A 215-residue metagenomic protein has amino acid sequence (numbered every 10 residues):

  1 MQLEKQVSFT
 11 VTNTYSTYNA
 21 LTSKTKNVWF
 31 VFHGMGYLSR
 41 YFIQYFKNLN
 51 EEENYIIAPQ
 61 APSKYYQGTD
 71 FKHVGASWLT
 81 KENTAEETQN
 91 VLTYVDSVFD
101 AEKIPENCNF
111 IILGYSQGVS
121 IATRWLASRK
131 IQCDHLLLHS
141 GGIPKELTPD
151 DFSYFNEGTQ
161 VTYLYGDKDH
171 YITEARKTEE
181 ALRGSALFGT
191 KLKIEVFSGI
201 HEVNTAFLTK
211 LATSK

Functional and structural regions predicted by a protein language model:
V7-T22, K26-P105: Serine-hydrolase catalytic machinery in alpha/beta-hydrolase-like enzymes
G36, P144-K145, D167-T173, E202: Acidic catalytic loop of the alpha/beta-hydrolase fold
F42-Y45, D150, T173-G184: Short alpha-helix in the alpha/beta-hydrolase fold that links the catalytic acid
L113-G118, A122: Gly/Ala-rich beta-loop-alpha elbow adjacent to hydrolase catalytic centers
I121-W125, L147: Hydrolases whose catalytic domains are alpha/beta-hydrolase-1, hotdog thioesterase, or metallo-beta-lactamase-like
I131-P144: A conserved short beta-strand
T162-G166: Short beta-strand/loop motif that positions the catalytic acidic residue of the alpha/beta-hydrolase fold
R176, L187-K215: C-terminal catalytic histidine-bearing segment of alpha/beta-hydrolase fold enzymes
